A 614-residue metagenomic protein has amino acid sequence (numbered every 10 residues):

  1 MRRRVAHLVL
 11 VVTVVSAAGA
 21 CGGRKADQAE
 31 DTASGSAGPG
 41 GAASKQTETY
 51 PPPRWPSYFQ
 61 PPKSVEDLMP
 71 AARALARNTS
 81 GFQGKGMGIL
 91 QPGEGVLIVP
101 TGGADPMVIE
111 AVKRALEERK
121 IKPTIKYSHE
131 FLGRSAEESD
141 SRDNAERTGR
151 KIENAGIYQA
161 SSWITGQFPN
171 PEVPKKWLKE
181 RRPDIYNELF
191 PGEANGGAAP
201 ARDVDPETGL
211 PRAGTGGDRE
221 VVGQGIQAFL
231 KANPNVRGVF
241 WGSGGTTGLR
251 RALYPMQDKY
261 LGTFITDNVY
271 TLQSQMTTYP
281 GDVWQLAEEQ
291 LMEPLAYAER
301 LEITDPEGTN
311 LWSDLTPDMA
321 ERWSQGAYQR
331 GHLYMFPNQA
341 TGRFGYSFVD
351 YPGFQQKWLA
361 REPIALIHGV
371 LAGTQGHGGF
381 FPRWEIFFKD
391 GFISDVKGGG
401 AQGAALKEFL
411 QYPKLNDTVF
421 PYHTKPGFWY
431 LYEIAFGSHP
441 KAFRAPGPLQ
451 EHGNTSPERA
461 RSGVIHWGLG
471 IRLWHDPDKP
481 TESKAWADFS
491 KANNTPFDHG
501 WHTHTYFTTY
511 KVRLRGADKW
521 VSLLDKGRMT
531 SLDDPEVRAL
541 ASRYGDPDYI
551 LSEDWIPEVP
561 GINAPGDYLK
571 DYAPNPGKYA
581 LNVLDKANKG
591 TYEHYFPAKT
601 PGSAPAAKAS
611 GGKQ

Functional and structural regions predicted by a protein language model:
M1-V9: Bacterial N-terminal signal peptides that target proteins for export
L10-V15: Hydrophobic helical h-region of N-terminal Sec-dependent signal peptides in bacterial secretory/periplasmic proteins
A17-A20: C-terminal motif of bacterial Sec signal peptides marking the signal peptidase cleavage site
G22-G23, K45-G378, K389, L514 (+2 more regions): Active-site bordering "gate/hinge" segments that shape substrate access to catalytic or cofactor-binding pockets
G22-K45: Short, low-complexity, disordered segments immediately C-terminal to signal peptides in bacterial exported proteins
G379, D395-P477, G545-P547, L551-P557: Dual-mode signal for accessory low-complexity, basic/Gly-rich regions
F381-K397: Active-site and channel-lining beta-strand-loop segments that bind or position nucleotide-derived/phosphorylated
P448-Y568, Y572: Internal helix-turn-beta structural module
